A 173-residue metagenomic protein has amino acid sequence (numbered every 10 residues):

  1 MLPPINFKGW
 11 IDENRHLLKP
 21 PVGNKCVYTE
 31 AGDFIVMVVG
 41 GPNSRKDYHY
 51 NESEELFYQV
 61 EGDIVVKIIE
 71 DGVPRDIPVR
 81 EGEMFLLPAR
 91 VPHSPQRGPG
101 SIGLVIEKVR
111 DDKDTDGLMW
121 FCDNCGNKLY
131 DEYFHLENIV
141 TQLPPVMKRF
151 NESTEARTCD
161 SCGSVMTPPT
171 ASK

Functional and structural regions predicted by a protein language model:
M1-G40, R45-D47, Q142-K173: A short, N-terminal "cap"/entry segment at the start of jelly-roll beta-barrel domains of the cupin/DSBH fold
V36, D47-H49, E54-Q59, D76-I77 (+2 more regions): His/acidic/aromatic-lined binding-pocket segments of jelly-roll/cupin-type domains and related regulatory beta-sandwich
V39, P78-P99, E107-K108: Conserved metal-binding segment of the jelly-roll/cupin
V39-G40, Y50-I69, G103-I106: Short, conserved beta-strand element in jelly-roll/cupin
P99-G117: A short hydrophobic beta-strand segment most commonly corresponding to one strand of the jelly-roll/cupin
R110, G126-D131, V165-M166: Cys/His-rich microdomains that often coordinate metals
W120-C125, C159-C162: Short cysteine-rich clusters marking metal-coordination/redox-active sites
G126-F150: Short recognition patches in nucleic-acid-associated and regulatory proteins
